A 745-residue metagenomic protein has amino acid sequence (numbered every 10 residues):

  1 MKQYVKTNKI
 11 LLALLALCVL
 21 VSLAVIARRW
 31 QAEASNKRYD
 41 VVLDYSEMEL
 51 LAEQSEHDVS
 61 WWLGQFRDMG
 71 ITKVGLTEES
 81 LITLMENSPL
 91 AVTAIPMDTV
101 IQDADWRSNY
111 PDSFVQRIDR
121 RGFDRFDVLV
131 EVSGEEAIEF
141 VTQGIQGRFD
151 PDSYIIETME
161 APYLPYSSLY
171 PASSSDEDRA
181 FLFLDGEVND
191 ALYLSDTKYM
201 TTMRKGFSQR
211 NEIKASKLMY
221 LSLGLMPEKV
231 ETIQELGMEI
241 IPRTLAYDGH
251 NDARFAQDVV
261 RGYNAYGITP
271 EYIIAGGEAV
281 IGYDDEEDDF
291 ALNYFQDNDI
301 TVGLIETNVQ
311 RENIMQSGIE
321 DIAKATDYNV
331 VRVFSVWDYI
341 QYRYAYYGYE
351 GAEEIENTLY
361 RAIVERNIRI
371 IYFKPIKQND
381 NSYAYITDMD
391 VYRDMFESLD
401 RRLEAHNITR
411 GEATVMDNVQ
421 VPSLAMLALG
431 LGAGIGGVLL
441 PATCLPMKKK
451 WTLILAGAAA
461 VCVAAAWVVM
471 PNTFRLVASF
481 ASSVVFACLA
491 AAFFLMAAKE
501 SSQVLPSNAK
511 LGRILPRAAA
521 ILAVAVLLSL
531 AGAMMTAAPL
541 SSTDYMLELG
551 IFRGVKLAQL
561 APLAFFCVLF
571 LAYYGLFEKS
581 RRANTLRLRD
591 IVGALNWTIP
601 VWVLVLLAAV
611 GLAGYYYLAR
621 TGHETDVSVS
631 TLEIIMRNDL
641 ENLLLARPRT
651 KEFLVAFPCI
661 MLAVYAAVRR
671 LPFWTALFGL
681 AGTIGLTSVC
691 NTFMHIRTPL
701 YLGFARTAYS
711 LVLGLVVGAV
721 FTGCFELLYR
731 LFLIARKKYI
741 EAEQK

Functional and structural regions predicted by a protein language model:
K2-R28, L427, L431-K745: Alpha-helical transmembrane segments of integral membrane proteins
R29-V42, V485-L489: Charged, low-complexity intrinsically disordered segments
S35-S423: Soluble extramembrane regions of membrane proteins in the secretory/endomembrane system
